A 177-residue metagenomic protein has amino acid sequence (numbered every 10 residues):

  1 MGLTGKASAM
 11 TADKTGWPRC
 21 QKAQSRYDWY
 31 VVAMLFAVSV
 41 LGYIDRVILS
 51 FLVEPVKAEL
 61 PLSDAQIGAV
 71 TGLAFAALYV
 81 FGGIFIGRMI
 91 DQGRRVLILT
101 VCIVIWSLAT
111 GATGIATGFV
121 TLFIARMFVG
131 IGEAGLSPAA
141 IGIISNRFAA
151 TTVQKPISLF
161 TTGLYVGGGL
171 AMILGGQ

Functional and structural regions predicted by a protein language model:
G2-V38, G42-I44: Cytosolic juxtamembrane N-terminal segment immediately preceding the first transmembrane helix of multi-pass
V47, F75-I84, A134, G168-G169: Residue-level signature of mid-helix packing/kink "hotspots" within the transmembrane helices of 12-pass Major
S50-F81: Extracellular/periplasmic helix-loop-helix junction of adjacent transmembrane segments in MFS-like secondary
V53, G167-G176: Small-residue (Gly/Pro/Ala) motifs that create kinks and tight helix-helix packing interfaces
P55, I84-R88, Q177: Membrane-interface helix termini in secondary transporters
P61, R94, I115-T121, G132 (+1 more regions): Helix-breaking motifs and short loop linkers at transmembrane-helix boundaries and internal kinks in secondary membrane
F81-V120: Conserved MFS/SLC helix-loop-helix module at the cytosolic interface between two early adjacent transmembrane helices
A125-L164: Cytoplasmic helix-loop-helix junction between adjacent transmembrane helices in 12-TM secondary transporters
